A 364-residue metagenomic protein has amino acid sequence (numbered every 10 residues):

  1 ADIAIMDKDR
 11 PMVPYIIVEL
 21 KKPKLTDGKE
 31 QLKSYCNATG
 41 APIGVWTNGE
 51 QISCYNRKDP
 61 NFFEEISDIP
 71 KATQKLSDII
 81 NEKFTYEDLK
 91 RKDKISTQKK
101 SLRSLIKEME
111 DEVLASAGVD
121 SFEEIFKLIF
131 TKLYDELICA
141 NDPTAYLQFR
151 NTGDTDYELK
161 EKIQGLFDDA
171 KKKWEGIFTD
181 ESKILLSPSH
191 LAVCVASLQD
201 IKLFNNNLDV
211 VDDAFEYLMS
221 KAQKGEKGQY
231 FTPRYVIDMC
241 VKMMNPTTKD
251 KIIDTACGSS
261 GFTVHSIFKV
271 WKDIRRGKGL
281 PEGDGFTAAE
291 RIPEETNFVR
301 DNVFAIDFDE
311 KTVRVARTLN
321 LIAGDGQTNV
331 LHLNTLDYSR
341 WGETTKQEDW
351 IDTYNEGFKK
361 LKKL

Functional and structural regions predicted by a protein language model:
A1-I43, Q51-L89: A short, conserved, highly charged catalytic patch centered on acidic carboxylates
V13, K107-D111, G118-I138: Core catalytic lobe of class I
N81-S104: An acidic intrinsically disordered interaction segment
T97-V119, V193-Q199: Short amphipathic alpha-helical segments and their helix-coil junctions
M109-E110, V210-Y235, V241-P246: Class I SAM-dependent transferase core
I125-F126, F130-K221: Long recognition/docking surfaces used for binding and targeting
Q229-W350: Conserved S-adenosyl-L-methionine
G342-L364: A short acidic, Gly/Pro-enriched loop at the edge of an enzyme's catalytic core that lines a small-molecule cofactor
